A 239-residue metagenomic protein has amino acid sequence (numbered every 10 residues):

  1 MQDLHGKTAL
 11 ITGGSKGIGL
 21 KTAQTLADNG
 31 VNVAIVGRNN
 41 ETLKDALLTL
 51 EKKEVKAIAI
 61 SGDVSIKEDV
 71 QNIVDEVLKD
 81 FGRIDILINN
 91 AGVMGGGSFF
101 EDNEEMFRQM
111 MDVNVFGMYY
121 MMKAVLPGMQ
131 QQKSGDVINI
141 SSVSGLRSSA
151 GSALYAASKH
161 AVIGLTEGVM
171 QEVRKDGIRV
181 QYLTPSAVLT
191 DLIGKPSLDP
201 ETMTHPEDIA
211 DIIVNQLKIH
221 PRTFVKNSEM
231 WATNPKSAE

Functional and structural regions predicted by a protein language model:
S15-G17: Conserved glycine-rich cofactor-binding loop
N29-D45: Conserved glycine-rich Rossmann-like NAD(P)H-binding loop of the short-chain dehydrogenase/reductase
N40-E41, S61-N72, E104: The beta1-alpha1 cofactor-binding region of Rossmann-like NAD(H)/NADP(H)-dependent oxidoreductases
S98-F99, M106-R108: Substrate-binding pocket helix/loop in short-chain dehydrogenase/reductase
M122, S158: Active-site helix of classical SDR
S142: Residue(s) in the substrate-gating loop at a strand-loop-helix junction that position the organic substrate next
K175, Y182-L183, T190, L198-A238: C-terminal helical subdomain
